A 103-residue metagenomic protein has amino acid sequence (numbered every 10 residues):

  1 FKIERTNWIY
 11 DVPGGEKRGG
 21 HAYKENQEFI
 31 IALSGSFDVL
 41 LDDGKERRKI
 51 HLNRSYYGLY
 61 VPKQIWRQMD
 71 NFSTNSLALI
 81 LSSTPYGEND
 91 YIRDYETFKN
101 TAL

Functional and structural regions predicted by a protein language model:
F1-Y57, T74-L77, L81, G87-L103: Non-catalytic, conserved peripheral segments adjacent to functional cores
Y56-L59, K63-Q68, Y86: Histidine-centered metal-chelating micro-motifs
P62, Q68-M69, S76, A102: Structured catalytic cores of enzymes that bind and process phosphorylated ligands/cofactors
